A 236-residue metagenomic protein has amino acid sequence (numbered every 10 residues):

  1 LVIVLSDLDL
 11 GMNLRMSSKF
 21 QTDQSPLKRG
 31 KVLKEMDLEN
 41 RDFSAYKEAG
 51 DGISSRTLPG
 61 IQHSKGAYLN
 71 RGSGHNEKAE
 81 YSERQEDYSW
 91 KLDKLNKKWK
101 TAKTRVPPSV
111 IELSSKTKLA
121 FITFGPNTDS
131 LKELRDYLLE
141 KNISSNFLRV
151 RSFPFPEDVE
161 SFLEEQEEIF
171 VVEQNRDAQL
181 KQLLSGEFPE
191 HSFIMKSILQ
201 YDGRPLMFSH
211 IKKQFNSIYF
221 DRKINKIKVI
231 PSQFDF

Functional and structural regions predicted by a protein language model:
L1-F236: Flexible, low-complexity linker and terminal segments
